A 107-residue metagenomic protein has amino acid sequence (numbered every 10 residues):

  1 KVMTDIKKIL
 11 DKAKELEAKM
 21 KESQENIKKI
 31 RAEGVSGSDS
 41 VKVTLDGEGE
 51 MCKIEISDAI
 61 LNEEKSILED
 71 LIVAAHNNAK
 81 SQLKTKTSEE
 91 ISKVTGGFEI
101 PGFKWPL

Functional and structural regions predicted by a protein language model:
V2-E33, Q82-L107: Long amphipathic alpha-helical segments used for membrane anchoring, targeting, substrate engagement, or oligomerization
A13, G49, I72: Residue-level signature of catalytic and energy-coupling elements of molecular machines, predominantly ATP/GTP-dependent
E33-I54, E63: N-terminal intrinsically disordered, cationic/polar leader segments that include organellar targeting peptides
L61-I72: Mid-chain, well-packed structural core segment of small domains
L71, A75-K86: Stable alpha-helical structural segments in soluble proteins, enriched in small hydrophobic residues
